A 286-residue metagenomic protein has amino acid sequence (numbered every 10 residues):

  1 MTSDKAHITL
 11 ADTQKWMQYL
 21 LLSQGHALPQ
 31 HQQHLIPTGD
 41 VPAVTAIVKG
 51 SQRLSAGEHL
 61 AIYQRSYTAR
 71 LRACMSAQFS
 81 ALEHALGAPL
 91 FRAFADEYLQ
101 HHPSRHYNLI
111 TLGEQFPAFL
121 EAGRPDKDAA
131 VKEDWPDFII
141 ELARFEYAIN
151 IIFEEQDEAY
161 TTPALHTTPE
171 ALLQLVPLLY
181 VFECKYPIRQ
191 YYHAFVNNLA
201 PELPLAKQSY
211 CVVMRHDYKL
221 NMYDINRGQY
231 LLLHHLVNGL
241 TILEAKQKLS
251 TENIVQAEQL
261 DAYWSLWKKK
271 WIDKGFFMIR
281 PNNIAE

Functional and structural regions predicted by a protein language model:
M1-L165, Y218, Y223-E286: Long, charge-rich, low-complexity alpha-helical segments
T2, I140, R144-L203: Short, functional C-terminal segments
Q174-N238: Low-complexity, glycine/alanine/valine/leucine- and proline-rich hydrophobic stretches
